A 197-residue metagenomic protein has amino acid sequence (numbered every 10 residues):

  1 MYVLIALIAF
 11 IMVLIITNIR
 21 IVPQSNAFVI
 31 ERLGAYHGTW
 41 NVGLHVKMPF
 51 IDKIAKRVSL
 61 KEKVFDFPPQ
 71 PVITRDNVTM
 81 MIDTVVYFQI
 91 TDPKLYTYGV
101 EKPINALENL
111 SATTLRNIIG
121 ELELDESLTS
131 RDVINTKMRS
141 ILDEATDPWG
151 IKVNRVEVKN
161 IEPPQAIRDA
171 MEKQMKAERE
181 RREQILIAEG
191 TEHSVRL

Functional and structural regions predicted by a protein language model:
M1-I19: Single-pass alpha-helical transmembrane signal-anchor segments
A6-I8, V22, P71, A177: Generic hydrophobic alpha-helical membrane-segment signal
V13, K56, Q174-M175: Helix-centric, low-specificity signal for extended rod-like, repetitive segments
I21-V22, I30-G38, H45-A166: Amphipathic, interface-forming alpha-helical segments with heptad-repeat character
Q165-L197: Long, charge-rich amphipathic alpha-helical coiled-coil "stalk/tentacle" segments that mediate oligomerization
